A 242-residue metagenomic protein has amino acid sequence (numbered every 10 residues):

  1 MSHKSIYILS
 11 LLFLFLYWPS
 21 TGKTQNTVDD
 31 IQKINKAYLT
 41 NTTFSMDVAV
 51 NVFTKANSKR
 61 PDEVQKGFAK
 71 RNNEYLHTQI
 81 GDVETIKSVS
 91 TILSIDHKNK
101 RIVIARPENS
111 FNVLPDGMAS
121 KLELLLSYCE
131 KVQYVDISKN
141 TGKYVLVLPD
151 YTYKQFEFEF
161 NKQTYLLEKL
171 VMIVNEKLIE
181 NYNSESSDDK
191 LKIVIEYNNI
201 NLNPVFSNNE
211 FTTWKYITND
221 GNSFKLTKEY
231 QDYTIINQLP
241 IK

Functional and structural regions predicted by a protein language model:
M1-L9: Bacterial N-terminal signal peptides that target proteins for export
S2, L16-R60, T218-K242: N-terminal leader/targeting segments and the immediate start of mature chains
L9-Y17: Bacterial N-terminal signal peptides
P61-Q65, I80-G81, S88-V89, Y151-E157 (+1 more regions): Short, surface-exposed coil-to-beta transition loops
Q65-A69, Q155-F160, I195-I200: Hydrophobic/aromatic beta-strand elements that line small-molecule binding cavities or substrate pockets in beta-rich
A69-D116: An acidic-aromatic
S120-I179, I241: Extended beta-strand-rich segments in extracellular/periplasmic secretory proteins, especially within noncatalytic
T164-K242: Non-transmembrane domains of secretory- and envelope-associated proteins
